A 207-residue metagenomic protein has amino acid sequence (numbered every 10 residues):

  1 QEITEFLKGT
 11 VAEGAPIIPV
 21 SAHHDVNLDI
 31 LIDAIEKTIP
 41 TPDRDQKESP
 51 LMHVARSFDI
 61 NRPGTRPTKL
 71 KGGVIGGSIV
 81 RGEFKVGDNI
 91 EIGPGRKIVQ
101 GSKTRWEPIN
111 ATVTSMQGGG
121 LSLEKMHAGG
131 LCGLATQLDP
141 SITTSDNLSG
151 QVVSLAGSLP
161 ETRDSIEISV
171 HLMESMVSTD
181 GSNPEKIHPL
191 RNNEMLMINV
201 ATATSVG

Functional and structural regions predicted by a protein language model:
E5-M176: Conserved catalytic-core segments of large NTP-driven translation/proteostasis enzymes
S154-G207: Basic, glycine-rich polyanion-binding accessory segments appended to enzymes
